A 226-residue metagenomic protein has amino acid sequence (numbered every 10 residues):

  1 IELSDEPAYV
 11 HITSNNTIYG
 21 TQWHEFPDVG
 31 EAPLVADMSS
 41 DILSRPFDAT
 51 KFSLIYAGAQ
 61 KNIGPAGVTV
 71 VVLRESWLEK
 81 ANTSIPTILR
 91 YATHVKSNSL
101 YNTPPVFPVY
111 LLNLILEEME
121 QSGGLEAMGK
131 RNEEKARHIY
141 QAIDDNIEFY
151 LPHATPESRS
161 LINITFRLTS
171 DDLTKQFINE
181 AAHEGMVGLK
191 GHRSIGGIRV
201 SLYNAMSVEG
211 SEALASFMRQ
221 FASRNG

Functional and structural regions predicted by a protein language model:
I1-I42: Active-site phosphate-binding strand-loop segment of PLP-dependent enzymes
E2-D5, E25-V29, P46-T50, K61-P65 (+2 more regions): Solvent-exposed alpha-helices and their adjacent loops that cap or buttress functional pockets in soluble metabolic
V35, A49-Q60: Conserved active-site segment immediately N-terminal to the catalytic lysine that forms the internal aldimine
A59-Y140, T155, R224-G226: Active-site C-terminal subdomain of aminotransferase-like
F149-H153, G185-G191: A short linear hydrophobic-aromatic micro-motif
Y150-A181: Conserved PLP-binding catalytic core of the aspartate aminotransferase-like
H183, H192, G196-G226: PLP-dependent enzyme catalytic core of the Aspartate aminotransferase-like
